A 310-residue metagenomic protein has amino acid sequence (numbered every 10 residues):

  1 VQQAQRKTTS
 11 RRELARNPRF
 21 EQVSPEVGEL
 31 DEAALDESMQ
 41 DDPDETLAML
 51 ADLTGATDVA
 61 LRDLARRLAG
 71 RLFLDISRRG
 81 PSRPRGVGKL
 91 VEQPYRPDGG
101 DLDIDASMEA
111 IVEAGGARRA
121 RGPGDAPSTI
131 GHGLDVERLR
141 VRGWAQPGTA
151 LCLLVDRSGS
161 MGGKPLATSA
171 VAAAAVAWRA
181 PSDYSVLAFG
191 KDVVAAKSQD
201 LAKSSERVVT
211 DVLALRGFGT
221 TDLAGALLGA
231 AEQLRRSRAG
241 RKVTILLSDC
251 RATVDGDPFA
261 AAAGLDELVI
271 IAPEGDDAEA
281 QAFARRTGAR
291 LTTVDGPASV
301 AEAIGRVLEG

Functional and structural regions predicted by a protein language model:
V1, N17, V186, L268-I270 (+1 more regions): Conserved beta-strand scaffold positions in the cores of enzyme catalytic domains, especially in NTP/NDP-utilizing
V1-P147, S204, V307: Acidic/polar low-complexity segments with low predicted structural confidence
M108, L153-S158, A230, G240-A260 (+2 more regions): DG-centered beta-turn motif at the end of beta-strands
S128-I130, A150, A202-K203, Q233 (+4 more regions): A structural signal for the main folded, soluble domain(s) of proteins
G133-E137, P165-S169, V208: Hydrophobic alpha-helical segments that drive targeting, anchoring, or assembly
A145-L201, A226-L227, R241-L247: Von Willebrand factor
V194, Q199-D200, E206-K242, A252-V254 (+1 more regions): Von Willebrand factor
C250-D295, E302-G305: VWA/integrin I-like adhesion module and closely mimicked acidic/polar interface patches used
